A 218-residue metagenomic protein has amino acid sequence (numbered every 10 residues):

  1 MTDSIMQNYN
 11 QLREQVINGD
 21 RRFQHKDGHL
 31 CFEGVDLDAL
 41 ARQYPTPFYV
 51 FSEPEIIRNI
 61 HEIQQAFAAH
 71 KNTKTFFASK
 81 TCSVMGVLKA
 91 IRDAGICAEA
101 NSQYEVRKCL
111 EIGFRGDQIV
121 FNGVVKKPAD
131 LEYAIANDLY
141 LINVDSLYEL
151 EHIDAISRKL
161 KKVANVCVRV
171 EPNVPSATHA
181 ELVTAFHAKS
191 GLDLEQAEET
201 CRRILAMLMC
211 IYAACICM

Functional and structural regions predicted by a protein language model:
M1-A164, M207, I211: A charged N-terminal "starter" segment
A78, N165-E171, I216-M218: Short beta-strand segments
S83-V84, E105-R107, P128-D130, P172-A188 (+1 more regions): Conserved radical SAM core fold
N122, H179, M209, I216-M218: Histidine-centered active-site/metal-ligand motif
A136, S146-I211: Conserved anion-binding
